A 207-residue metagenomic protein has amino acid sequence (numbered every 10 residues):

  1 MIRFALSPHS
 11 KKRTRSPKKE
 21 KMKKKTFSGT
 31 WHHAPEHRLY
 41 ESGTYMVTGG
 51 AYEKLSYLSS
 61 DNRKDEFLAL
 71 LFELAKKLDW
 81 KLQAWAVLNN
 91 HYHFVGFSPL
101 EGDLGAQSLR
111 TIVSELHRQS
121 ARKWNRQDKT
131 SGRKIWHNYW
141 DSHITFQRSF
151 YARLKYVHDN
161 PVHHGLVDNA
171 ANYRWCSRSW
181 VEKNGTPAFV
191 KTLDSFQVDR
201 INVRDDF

Functional and structural regions predicted by a protein language model:
M1-F207: Short catalytic/metal-binding and nucleic-acid-binding patches
